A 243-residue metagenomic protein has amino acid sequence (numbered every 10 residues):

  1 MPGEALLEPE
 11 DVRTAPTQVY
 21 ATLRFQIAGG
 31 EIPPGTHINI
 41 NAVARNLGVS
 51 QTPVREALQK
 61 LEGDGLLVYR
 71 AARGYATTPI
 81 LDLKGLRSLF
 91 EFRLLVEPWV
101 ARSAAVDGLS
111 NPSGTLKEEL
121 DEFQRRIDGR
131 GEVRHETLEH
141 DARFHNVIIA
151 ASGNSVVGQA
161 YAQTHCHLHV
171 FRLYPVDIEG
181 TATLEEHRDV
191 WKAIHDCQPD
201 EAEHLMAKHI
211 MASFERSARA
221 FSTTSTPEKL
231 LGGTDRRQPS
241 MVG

Functional and structural regions predicted by a protein language model:
M1-V106, R219, T223-P227, L231-G243: Short linear motifs at protein or domain termini
T14, H135, G180-A182: Short helix-capping and inter-helix turn/linker motifs at the boundaries of alpha-helical repeat units
T17, L83, L94, G114-K117 (+1 more regions): Amphipathic alpha-helical repeat elements characteristic of tetratricopeptide repeat
Q26, G30, Y69, F123-R126 (+3 more regions): A short secondary-structure junction motif
E31, T36, L47, Q51 (+4 more regions): Flexible interhelical turns and helix-capping residues at alpha-helix boundaries within structured domains
E97, D141, Q198: Acidic active-site catalytic centers that drive phospho-/nucleotidyl reactions and related ester hydrolyses
V106-L173, L184-A193, E201-A212: Conserved amphipathic alpha-helical segments that form helical-bundle/coiled-coil interaction surfaces
L173-G243: C-terminal regulatory/effector modules of DNA-binding transcriptional regulators
